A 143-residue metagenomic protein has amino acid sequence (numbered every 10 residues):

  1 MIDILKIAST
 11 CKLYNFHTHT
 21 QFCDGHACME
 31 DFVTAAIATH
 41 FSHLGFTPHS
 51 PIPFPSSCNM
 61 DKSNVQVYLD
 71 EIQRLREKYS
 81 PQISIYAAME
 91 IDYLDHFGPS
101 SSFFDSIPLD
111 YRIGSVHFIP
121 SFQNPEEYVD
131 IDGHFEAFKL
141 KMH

Functional and structural regions predicted by a protein language model:
M1-K12: N-terminal amphipathic alpha-helix/helix-capping segment at the start of soluble metabolic enzymes
D3, C58, V65-H143: Extended substrate/RNA-proximal surfaces in nucleic-acid metabolism proteins
C11-C23, F46-P51: Histidine-centered catalytic micro-motifs
H17, A36, R112: Conserved, mostly hydrophobic/aromatic
G25-A35, H96-F104: Short, acidic/polar
L44-F46, R112: Hydrophobic residues within beta-strands of alpha/beta enzymes
P48-M60: Glycine-rich, proline-tolerant flexible connector loops at the mouths of alpha/beta enzymes
